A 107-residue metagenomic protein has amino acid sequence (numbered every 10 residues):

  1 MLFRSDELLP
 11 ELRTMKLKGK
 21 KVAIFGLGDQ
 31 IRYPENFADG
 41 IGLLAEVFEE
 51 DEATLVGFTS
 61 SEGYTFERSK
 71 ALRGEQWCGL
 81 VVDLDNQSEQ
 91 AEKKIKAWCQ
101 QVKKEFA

Functional and structural regions predicted by a protein language model:
M1-A107: FMN-binding flavodoxin-like domain, especially the glycine-rich phosphate-binding loop
